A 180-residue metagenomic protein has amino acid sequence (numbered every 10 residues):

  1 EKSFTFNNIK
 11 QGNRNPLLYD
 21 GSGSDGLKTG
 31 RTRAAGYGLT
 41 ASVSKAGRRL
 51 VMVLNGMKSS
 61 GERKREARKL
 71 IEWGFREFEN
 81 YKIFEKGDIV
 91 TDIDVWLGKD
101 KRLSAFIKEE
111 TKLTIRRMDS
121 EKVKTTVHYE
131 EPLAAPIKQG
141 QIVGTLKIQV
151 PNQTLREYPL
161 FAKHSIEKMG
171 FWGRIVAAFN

Functional and structural regions predicted by a protein language model:
E1-N180: Domain-terminus/edge residues, biased toward the C-terminal soluble/receptor-binding domains of extracytoplasmic
